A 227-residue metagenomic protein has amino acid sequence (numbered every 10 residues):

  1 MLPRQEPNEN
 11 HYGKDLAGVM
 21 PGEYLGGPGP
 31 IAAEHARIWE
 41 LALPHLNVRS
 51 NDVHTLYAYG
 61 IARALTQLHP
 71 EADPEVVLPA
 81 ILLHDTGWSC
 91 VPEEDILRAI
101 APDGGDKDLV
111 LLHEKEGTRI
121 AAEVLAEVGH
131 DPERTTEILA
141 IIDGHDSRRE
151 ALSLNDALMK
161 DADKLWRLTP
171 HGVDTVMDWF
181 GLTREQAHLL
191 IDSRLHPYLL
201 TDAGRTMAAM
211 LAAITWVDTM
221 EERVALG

Functional and structural regions predicted by a protein language model:
L2-G27, L46-L56, G60-A72, L83 (+3 more regions): Divalent metal-dependent phosphate-bond-processing catalytic cores, especially two-metal-ion Mg2+/Mn2+ enzymes that act
L25-H35: N-terminal, Lys/Arg- and Ser/Thr-rich interaction peptides
A33-Y57, I96-D108: Active-site flanking loop/helix segments enriched in acidic
Y57-I61, L65, L111-E127: An active-site-proximal "capping" alpha-helix that borders the catalytic cofactor pocket
P70-P79, V128-I142, N155: Acidic/histidine metal-binding catalytic segments
P74-P102, G117, L139-S147: His-Asp-centered metal-binding catalytic motifs of divalent-metal-dependent phosphohydrolases/nucleases
G105-L112, W179: Alpha-helix N-cap and loop-to-helix initiation/capping positions
